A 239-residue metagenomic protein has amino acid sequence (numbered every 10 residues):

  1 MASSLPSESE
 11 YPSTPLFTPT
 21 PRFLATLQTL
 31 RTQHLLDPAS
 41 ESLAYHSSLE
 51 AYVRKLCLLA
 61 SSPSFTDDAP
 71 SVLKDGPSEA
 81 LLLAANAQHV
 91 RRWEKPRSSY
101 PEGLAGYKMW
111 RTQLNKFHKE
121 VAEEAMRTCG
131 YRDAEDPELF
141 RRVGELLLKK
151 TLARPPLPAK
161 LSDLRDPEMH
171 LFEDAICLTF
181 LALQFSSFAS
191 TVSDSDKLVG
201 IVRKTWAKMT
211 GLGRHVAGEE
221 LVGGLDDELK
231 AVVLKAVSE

Functional and structural regions predicted by a protein language model:
M1-R31, S61-P70, L234-E239: Eukaryotic N-terminal low-complexity, Ser/Thr- and Lys/Arg-rich leader segments that predominantly function as
E8-P12, P70, A85, R132-F185: Histidine/acidic-rich helix-loop-helix segments that form or flank divalent-metal centers in metalloenzyme catalytic
P12, L16-V53, P96-W110: Active-site flanking loop/helix segments enriched in acidic
L36-A84, A122, M126-R132: Alpha-helical phosphate/pyrophosphate-handling elements in metalloenzyme active cores
A60-S62, T128-P137, S187-D194: Inter-helical turn/loop segments and adjacent helix faces that build the functional surface of alpha-helical bundle
E79-S98, E102, A122, G144-T151 (+2 more regions): His-Asp-centered metal-binding catalytic motifs of divalent-metal-dependent phosphohydrolases/nucleases
Y100-V121, V192-G223: Divalent-cation-assisted or electrostatically stabilized phosphate/pyrophosphate-binding catalytic cores
R214-E239: Charged phosphate-binding loop/patch that engages nucleotide di/tri-phosphates or the phosphate backbone of nucleic
